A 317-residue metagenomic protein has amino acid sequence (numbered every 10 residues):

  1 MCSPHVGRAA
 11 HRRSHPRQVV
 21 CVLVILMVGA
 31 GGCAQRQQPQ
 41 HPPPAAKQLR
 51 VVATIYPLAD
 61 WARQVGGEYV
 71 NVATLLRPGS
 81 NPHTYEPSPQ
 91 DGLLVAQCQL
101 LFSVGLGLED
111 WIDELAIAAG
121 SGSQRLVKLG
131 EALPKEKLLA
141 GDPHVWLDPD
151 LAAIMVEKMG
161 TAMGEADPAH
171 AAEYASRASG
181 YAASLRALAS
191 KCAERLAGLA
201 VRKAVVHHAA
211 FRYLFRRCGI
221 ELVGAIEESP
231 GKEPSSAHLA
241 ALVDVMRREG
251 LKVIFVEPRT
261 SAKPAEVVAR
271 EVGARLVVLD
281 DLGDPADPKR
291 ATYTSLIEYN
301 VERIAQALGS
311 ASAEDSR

Functional and structural regions predicted by a protein language model:
C2-C21: Bacterial N-terminal signal peptides that target proteins for export
S3, V20-L23, A59, P87: Generic hydrophobic alpha-helical membrane-segment signal
A9-A10, A30, A34: Ala/Thr-enriched low-complexity intrinsically disordered regions
Q18-G31: Bacterial N-terminal signal peptides
C33-R317: Extracytoplasmic metal-acquisition and chelation regions
